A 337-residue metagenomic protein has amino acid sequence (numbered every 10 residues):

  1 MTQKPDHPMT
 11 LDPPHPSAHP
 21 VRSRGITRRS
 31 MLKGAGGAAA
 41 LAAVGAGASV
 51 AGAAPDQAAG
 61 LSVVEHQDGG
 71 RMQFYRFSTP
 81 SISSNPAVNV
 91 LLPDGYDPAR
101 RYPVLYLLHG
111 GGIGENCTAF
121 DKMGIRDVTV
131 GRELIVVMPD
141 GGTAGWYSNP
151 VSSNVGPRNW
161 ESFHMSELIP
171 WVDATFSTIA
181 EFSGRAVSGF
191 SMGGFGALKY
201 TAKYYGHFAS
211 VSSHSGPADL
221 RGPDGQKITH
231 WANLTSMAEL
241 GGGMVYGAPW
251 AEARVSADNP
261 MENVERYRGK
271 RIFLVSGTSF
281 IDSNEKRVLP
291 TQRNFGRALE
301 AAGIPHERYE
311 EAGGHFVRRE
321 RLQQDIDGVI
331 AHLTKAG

Functional and structural regions predicted by a protein language model:
M1-G25: Secretory targeting signals
T2-H7, L11, S30-A43, G52-G337: Non-catalytic cap/lid and distal C-terminal segments of serine-dependent acyl enzymes
